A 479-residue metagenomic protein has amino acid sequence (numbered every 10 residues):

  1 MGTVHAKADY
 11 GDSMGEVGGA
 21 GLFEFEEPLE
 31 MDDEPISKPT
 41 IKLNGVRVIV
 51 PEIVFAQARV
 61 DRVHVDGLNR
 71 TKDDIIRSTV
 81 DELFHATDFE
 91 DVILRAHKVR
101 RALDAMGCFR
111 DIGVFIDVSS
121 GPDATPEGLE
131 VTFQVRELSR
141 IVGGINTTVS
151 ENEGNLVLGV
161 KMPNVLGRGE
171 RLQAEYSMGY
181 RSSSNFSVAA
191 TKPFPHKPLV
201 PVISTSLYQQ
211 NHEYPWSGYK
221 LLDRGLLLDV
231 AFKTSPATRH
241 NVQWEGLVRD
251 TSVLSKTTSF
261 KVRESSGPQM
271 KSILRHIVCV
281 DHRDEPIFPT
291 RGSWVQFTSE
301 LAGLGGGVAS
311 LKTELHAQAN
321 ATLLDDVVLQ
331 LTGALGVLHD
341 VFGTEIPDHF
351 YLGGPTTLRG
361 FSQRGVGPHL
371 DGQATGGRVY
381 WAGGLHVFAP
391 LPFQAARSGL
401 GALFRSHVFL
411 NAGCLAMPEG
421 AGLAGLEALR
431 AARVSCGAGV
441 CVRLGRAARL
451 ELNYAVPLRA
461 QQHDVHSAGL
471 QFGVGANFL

Functional and structural regions predicted by a protein language model:
G2-E153, G159-M162, Q173-K192, R224 (+9 more regions): Periplasmic polypeptide-binding modules associated with outer-membrane biogenesis and secretion
R62, R239-H240, H407: Beta-sheet entry/capping signal
D81-D91, K197-V200, H386, F393-A396: Short, charged helix-to-loop "capping" segments that act as catalytic/coupling loops
D81-H85, Q210-H212, A302, V366: A broad detector of the eukaryotic-type serine/threonine protein kinase catalytic domain
G113-F115, G121-Q296, T356-G360, R364-Q373 (+2 more regions): Gram-negative/organellar outer-membrane beta-barrel architecture
K261-E419, L423-G425, L458-D464, L470-N477: C-terminal outer-membrane beta-barrel translocator/porin domains of Gram-negative envelope proteins and their
G422-L450, V456-L458: C-terminal structured "cap/appendage" subdomains that terminate the fold
